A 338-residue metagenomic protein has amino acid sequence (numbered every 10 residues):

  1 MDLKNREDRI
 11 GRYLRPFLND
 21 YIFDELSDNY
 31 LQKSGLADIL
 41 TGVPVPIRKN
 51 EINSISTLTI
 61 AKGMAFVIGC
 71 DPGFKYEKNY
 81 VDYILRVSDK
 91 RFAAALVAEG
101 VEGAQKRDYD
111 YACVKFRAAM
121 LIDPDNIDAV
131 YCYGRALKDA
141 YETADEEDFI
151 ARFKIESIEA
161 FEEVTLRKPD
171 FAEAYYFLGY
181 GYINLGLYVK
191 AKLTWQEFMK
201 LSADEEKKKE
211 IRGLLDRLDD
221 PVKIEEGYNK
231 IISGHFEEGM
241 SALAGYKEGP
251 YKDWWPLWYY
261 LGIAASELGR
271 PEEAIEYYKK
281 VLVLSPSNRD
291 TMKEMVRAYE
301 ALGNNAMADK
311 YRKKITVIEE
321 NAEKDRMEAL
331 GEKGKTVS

Functional and structural regions predicted by a protein language model:
M120-L121, E159-L166, M199-K200, I232 (+3 more regions): Conserved structural position within tetratricopeptide repeats
P124, P169, A203, Y251-K252 (+2 more regions): Short coil turns that delineate tetratricopeptide repeat
A129, A174, K207-I211, L257 (+2 more regions): TPR alpha-solenoid repeat register
C132, F177, I211-L214, Y260 (+1 more regions): Canonical tetratricopeptide repeat
